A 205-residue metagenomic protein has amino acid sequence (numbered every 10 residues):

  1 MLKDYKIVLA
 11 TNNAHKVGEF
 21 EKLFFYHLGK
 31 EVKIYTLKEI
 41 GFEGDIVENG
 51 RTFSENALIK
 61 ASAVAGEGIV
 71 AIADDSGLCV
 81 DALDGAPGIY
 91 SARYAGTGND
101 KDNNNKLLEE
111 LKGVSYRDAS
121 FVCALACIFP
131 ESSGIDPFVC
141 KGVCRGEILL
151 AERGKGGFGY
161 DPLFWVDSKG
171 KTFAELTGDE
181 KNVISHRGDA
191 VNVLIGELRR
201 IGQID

Functional and structural regions predicted by a protein language model:
L2-V8, A14-D205: Anionic-ligand binding patches
